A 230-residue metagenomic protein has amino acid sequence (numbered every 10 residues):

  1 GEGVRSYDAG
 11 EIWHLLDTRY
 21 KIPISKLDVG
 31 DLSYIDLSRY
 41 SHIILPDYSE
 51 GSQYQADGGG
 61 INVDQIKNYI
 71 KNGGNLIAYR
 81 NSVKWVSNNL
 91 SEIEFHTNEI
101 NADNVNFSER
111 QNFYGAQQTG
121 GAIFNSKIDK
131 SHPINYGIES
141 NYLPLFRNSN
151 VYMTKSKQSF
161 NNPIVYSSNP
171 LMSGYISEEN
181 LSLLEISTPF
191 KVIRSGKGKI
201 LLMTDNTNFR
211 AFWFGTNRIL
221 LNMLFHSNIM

Functional and structural regions predicted by a protein language model:
E2-E94, R210: Helical hinge/lid and interdomain linker segments adjacent to catalytic or ligand-binding clefts that mediate domain
W13, V29-Y34, D64-I66, N112-F113 (+4 more regions): Generic recognition of flexible, low-complexity loop/linker segments
T18, I22, P133, E139 (+3 more regions): Extracellular ligand-binding/catalytic regions of CAZymes and related secreted enzymes and adhesion modules
I24-K26, L76, I123, P163 (+1 more regions): Conserved beta-strand scaffold positions in the cores of enzyme catalytic domains, especially in NTP/NDP-utilizing
I44, N75-I77, F95-T97, N217-I229: C-terminal, active-site-flanking charged/polar segments
Q55-S140: A glycine-rich, often tryptophan-bearing local segment used as a flexible ligand/cofactor-contacting loop or short
S91-I93, T97-N98, K155, V192-S195: Extended, composition-driven regions rather than compact fold-specific motifs
K127-I164: Metal-dependent peptidase/peptidase-like ectodomains
